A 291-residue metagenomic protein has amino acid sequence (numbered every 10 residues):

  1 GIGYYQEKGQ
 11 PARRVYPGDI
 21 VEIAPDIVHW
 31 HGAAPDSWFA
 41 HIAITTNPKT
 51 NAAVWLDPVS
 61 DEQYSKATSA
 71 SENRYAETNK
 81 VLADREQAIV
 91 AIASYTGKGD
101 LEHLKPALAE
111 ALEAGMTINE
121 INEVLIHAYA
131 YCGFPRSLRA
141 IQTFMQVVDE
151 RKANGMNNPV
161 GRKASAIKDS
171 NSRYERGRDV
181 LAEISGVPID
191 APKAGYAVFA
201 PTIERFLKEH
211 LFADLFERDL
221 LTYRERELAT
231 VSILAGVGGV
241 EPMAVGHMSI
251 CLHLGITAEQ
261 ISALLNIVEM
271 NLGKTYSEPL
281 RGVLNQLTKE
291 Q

Functional and structural regions predicted by a protein language model:
G1-P17, I27: A short beta-strand-loop-beta hairpin characteristic of the jelly-roll/cupin
Q10, D19, M116-E120: Winged helix-turn-helix DNA-binding recognition segment
P17, G246-M248, L254-V268: Extended hydrophobic/aromatic segments used for targeting, binding, or gating
W30-S71: Double-stranded beta-helix
A70-E86, Y95-A114, E120, R136-Y223 (+2 more regions): Acidic, glycine/proline-rich low-complexity segments that act as flexible tails and inter-domain linkers
E86-K98, E225-V240: Amphipathic, charged-and-aliphatic alpha-helical interface segments that function as noncatalytic docking
Y223, V240-A244, M248-S249: Strongly charged, low-complexity linkers/loops
